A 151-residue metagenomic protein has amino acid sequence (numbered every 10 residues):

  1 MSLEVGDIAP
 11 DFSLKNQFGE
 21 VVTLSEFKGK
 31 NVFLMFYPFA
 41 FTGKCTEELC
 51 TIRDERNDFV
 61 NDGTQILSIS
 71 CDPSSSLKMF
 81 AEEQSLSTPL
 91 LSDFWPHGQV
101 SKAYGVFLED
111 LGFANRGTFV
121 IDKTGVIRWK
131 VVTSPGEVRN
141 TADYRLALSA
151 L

Functional and structural regions predicted by a protein language model:
M1-L151: Chalcogenol-based redox active-site neighborhoods
